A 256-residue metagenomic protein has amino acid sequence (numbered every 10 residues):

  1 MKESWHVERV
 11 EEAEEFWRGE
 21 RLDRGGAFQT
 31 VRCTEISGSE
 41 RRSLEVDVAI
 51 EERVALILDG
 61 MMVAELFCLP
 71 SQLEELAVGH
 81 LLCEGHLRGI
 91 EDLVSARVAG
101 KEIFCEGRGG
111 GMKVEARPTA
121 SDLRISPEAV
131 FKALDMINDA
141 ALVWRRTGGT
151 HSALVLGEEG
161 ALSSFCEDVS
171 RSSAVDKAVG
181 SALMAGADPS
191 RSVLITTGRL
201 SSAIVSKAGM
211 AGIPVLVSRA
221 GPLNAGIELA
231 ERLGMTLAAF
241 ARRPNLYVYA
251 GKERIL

Functional and structural regions predicted by a protein language model:
K2-E158, L162-F165: Intrinsically disordered, low-complexity regions enriched in acidic/Ser/Thr/Pro/Gln residues
C68, C166-S170, P222: Short alpha-helix boundary/capping segments
L69, A77-L82, E91, P118 (+5 more regions): Surface-exposed beta-strand edges and their flanking turn/coil or helix-capping segments
G79, G85, G148-G149, G180 (+3 more regions): Glycine-centered flexibility sites
I137, A141-G149, E167-V179, T197-R199: A general structural motif
R171-V248: Feature captures the catalytic cores and cofactor-binding loops of soluble hydro-lyases/lyases that act on carboxylate
L246-L256: Short, basic/aromatic-enriched C-terminal tail that caps enzymatic domains
